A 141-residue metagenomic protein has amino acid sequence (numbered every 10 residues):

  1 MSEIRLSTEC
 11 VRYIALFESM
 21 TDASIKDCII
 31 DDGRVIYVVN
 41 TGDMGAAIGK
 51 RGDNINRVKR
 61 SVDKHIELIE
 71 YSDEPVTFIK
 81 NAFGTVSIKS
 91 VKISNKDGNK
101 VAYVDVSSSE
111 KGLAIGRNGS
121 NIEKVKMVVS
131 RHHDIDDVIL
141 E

Functional and structural regions predicted by a protein language model:
M1-E141: RNA-contacting regions in translation and RNA-metabolism proteins, encompassing KH/S1 modules where present
